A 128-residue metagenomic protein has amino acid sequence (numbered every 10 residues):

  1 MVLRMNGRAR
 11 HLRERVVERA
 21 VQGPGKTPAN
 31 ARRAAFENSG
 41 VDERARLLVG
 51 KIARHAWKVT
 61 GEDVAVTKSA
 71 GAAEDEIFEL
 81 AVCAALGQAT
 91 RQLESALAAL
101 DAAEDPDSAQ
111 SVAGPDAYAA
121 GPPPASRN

Functional and structural regions predicted by a protein language model:
M1-N128: Hydrophobic alpha-helical segments
